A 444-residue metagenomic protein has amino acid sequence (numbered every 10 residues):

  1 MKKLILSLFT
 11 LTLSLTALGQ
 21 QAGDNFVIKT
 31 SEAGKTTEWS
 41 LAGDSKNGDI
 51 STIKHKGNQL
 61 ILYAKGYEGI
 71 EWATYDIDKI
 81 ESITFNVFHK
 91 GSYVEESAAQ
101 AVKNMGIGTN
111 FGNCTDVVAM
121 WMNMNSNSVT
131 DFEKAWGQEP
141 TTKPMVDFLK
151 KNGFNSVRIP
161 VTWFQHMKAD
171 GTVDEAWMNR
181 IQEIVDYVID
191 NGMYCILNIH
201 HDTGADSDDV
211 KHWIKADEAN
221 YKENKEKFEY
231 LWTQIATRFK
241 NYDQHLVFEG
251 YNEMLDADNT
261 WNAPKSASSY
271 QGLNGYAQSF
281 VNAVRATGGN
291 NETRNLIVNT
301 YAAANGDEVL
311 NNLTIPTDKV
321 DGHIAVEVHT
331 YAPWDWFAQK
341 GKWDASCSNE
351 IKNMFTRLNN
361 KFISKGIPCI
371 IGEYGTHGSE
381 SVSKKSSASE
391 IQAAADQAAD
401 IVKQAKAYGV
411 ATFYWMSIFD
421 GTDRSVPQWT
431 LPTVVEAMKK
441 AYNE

Functional and structural regions predicted by a protein language model:
M1-A22: Bacterial Sec-dependent N-terminal signal peptides
A42-N58, A73-N86: Structured surface patches comprising rigid loops and adjacent beta-strands/short helices at the edges of well-ordered
H89-S156: N-terminal carbohydrate-binding accessory modules
G112-T141, D170-V173, W213, N220 (+2 more regions): Acidic/histidine-rich helix-loop elements that form or flank divalent-metal/phosphate-binding sites at the catalytic
W136-V157, M167, G171-H201, A205-G250 (+1 more regions): An active-site-proximal structural segment forming one wall of the substrate-binding cleft that immediately precedes
P140-T162, L358-F362, Q404, A411: Catalytic domains of carbohydrate-active enzymes, especially glycoside hydrolases
K222-H377, D400-K403, A407-F413: Active-site region of glycoside hydrolase catalytic domains
S381-E444: Aromatic-rich peripheral "rim/lid" segments of glycoside hydrolase catalytic domains that contact and position glycan
